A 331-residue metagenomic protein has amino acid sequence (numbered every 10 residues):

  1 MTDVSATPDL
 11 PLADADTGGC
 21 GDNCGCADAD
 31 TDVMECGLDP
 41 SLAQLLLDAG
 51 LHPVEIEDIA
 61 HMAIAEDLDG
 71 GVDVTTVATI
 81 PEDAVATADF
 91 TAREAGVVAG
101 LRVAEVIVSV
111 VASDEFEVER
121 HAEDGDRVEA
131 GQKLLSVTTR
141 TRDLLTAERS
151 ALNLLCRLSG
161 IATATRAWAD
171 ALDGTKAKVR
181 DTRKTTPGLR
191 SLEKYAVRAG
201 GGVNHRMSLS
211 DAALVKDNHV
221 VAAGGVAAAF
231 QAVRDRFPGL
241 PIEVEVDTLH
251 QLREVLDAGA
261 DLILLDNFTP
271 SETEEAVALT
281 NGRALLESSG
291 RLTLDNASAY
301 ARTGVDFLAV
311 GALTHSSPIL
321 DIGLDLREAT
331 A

Functional and structural regions predicted by a protein language model:
M1-D14, C20-C26: N-terminal acidic, proline/glycine-rich, low-complexity intrinsically disordered segments
A13-A15, S41, G259, A329: Low-complexity, intrinsically disordered/propeptide-like segments
C20, C24-C26, D32-A258, L262 (+5 more regions): Acidic/glycine-rich phosphate/pyrophosphate-binding loops and surrounding catalytic core that coordinate Mg2+
L262-L264, F268-P270: Extended hydrophobic secondary-structure segments
D266, A284-S288, E328-A331: Short, structured secondary-structure boundary patches
N267, G290, G311-L313: Short secondary-structure boundary segments
A312-A331: Short, charged, intrinsically disordered terminal tails
